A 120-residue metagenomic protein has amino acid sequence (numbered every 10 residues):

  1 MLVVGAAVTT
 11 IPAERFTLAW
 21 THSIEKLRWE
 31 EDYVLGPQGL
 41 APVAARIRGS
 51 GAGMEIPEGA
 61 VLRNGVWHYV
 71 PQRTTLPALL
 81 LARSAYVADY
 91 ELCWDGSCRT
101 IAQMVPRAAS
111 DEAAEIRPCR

Functional and structural regions predicted by a protein language model:
M1-I56: N-terminal secretory signal peptides
E55-R120: Mature, soluble, non-transmembrane domains
